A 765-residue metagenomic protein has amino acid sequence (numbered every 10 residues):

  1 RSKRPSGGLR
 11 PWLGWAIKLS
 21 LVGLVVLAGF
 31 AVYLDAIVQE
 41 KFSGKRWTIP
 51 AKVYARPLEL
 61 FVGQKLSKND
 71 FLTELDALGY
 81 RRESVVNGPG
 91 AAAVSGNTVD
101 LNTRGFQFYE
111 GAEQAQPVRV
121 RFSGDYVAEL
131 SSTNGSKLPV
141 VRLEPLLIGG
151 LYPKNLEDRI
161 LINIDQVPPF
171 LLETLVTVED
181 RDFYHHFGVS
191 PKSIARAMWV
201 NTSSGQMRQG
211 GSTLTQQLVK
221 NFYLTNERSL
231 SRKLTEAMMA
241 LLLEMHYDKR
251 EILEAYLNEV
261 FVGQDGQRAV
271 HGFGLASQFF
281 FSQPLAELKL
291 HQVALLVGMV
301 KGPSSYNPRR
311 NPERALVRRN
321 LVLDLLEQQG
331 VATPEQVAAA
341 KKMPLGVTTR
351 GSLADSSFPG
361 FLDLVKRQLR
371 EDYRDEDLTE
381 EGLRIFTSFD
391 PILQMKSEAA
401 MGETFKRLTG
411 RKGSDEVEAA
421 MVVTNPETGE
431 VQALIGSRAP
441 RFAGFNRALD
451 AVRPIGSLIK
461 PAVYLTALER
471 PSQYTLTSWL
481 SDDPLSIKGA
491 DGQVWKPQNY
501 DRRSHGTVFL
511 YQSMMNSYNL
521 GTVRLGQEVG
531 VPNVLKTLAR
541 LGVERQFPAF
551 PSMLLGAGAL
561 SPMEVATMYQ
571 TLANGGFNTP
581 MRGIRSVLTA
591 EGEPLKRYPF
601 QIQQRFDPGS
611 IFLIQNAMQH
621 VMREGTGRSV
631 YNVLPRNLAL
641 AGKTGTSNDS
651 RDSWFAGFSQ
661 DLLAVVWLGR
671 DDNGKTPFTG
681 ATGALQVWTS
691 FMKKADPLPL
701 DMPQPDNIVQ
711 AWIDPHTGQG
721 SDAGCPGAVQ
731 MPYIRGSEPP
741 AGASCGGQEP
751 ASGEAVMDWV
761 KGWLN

Functional and structural regions predicted by a protein language model:
R1-R411, E430-Q432, D483, R524 (+1 more regions): Juxtamembrane regions of bacterial inner-membrane/periplasmic proteins, predominantly the peptidoglycan biogenesis
G111-E113, Q166-F170, H246, E251 (+11 more regions): Extracellular/periplasmic catalytic domains that process cell-envelope and extracellular macromolecules
V127-I160, H271-A276, V300, S304-P308 (+13 more regions): Short pre-catalytic segments that frame enzyme active sites
T177, T213-Q217, E254, E287 (+13 more regions): Structural recognition of the beta-strand scaffold that forms the well-ordered cores of secreted hydrolase catalytic
V200-R228, Q283-A286, G351-S357, Q473-V534 (+2 more regions): Conserved catalytic neighborhood of penicillin-recognizing serine enzymes
Q217-L224, N258-V262, S282, A286 (+12 more regions): Glycine-rich, acidic and aromatic/proline-enriched surface loops and short helix-turn segments that act as binding
T387-K412, M421-N425, L434, P440-N446 (+5 more regions): A penicillin-recognizing enzyme superfamily signal
A711-N765: Low-complexity, Gly/Ser/Thr/Pro-rich intrinsically disordered linker/tail segments
